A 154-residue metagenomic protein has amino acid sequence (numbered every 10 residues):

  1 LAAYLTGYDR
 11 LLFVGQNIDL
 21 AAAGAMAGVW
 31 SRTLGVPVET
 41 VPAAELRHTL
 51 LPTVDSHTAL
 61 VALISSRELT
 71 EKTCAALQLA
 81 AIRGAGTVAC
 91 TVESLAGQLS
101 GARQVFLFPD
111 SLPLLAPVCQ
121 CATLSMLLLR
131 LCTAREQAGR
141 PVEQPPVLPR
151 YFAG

Functional and structural regions predicted by a protein language model:
A2-G154: Glycine-rich phosphate-binding loops that contact phosphosugars or nucleotide phosphates
